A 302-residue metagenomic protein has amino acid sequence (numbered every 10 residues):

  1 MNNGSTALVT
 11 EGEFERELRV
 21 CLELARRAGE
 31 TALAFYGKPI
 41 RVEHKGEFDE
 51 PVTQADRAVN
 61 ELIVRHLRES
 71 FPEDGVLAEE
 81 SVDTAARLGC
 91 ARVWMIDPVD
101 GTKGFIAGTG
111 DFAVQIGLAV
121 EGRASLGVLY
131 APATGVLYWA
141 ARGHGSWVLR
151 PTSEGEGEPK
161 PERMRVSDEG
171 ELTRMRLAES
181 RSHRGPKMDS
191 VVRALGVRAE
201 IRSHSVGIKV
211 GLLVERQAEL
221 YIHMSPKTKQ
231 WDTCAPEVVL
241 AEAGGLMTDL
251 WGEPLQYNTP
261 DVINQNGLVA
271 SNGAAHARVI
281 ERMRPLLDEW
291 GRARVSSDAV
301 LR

Functional and structural regions predicted by a protein language model:
M1-V99, G157, K187-A194, W251 (+2 more regions): N-terminal subdomain of lithium-sensitive/metallo-dependent phosphomonoesterases centered on the IMPase/IPPase/PAP
R87-R92, V214-Q217, V262-Q265: A short, glycine/Asx- and small/polar-enriched loop/turn that sits immediately N-terminal to a beta-strand
C90-Y130: Glycine-rich active-site/cofactor-binding loop and its immediate structural neighborhood
I116-G211, Q217, Q265-R302: Acidic beta-strand-loop-alpha-helix segment within the catalytic core of divalent metal-dependent phosphate-processing
L212-R216, C234-A241: Hydrophobic residues within well-ordered alpha-helices
E219-H223, L246-D249, P254: Paired acidic/hydrophobic, glycine-rich loop segments that form the ligand-binding mouth/hinge of periplasmic-binding
Q230-W231: Acidic donor-binding loop at a coil-to-helix junction in glycosyltransferase catalytic cores that engages
P254, T259-A270: Binuclear metal-ion centers of metallo-dependent hydrolases, dominated by the metallo-beta-lactamase
